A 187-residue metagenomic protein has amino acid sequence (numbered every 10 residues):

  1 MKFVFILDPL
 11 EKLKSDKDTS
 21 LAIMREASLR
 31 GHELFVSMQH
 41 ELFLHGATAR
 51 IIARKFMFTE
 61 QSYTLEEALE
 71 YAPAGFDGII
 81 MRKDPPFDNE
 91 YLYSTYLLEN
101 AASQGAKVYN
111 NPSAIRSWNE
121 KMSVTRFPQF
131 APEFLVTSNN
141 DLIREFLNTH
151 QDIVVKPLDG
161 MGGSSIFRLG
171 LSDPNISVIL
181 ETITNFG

Functional and structural regions predicted by a protein language model:
F3-L29, L34-K83, D88-G187: Active-site nucleotide/adenylate-binding loops and adjacent lid/helix of ATP-dependent enzymes
